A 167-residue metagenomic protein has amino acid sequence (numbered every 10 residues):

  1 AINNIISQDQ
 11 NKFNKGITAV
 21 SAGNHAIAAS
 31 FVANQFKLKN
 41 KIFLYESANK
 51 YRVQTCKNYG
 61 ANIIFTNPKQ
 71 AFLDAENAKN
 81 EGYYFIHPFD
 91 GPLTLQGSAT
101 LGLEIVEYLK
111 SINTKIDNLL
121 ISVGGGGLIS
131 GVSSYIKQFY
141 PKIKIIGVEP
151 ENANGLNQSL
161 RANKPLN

Functional and structural regions predicted by a protein language model:
A1-N167: PLP-dependent amino-acid enzyme catalytic core
